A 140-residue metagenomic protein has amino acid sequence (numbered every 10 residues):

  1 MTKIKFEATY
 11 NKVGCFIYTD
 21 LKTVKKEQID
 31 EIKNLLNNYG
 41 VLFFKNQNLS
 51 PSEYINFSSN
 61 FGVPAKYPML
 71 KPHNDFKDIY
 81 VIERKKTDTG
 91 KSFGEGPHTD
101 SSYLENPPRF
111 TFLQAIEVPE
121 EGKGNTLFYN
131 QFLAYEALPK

Functional and structural regions predicted by a protein language model:
T2-K140: Non-heme Fe(II) oxygenase catalytic core, chiefly the N-lobe of the double-stranded beta-helix
